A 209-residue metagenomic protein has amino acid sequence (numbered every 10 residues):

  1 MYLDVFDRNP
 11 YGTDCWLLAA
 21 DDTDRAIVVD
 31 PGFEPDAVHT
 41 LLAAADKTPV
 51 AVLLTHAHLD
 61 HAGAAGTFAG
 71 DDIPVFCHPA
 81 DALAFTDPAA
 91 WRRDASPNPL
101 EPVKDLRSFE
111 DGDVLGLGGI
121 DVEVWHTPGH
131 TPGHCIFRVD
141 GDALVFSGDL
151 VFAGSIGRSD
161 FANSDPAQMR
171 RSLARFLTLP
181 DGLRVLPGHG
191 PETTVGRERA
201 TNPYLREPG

Functional and structural regions predicted by a protein language model:
M1-A45, I136-G148: Conserved beta-strand hairpin/beta-sheet module of binuclear metal-dependent hydrolase folds, prominently
F6-R8, K104-L106, H126-P128: Short Gly/Pro-enriched turn/cap motifs at secondary-structure boundaries
W16, R107, G112-D113, C135 (+1 more regions): Residue-level detector of beta-strand structural context in well-folded domains
L18, T55, T127: Conserved S/T- and glycine-rich ATP-binding loop of Class I adenylate-forming
I27, L53, V75, V145-F146 (+1 more regions): Residue-level marker for buried hydrophobic side chains located in beta-strands that build the well-ordered beta-sheet
F33-L117, A200-Y204, P208: Active-site HxH/HxHxD metal-binding segment of metal-dependent hydrolases
K47, D87-D94, D121-G209: Metallo-beta-lactamase
